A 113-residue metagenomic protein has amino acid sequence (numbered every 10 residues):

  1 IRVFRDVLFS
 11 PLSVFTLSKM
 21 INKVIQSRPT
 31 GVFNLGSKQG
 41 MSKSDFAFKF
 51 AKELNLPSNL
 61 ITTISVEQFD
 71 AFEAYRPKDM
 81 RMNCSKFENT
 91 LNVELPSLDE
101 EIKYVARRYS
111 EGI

Functional and structural regions predicted by a protein language model:
I1, L8-L35: Alpha-helical substrate-binding/gating segment
I1, S10, Q39, T62 (+1 more regions): Residues that recognize and position ribonucleotide moieties
F9-L12, M41, M82, V93-P96: Residue-level signal for the nucleotide or nucleotide-sugar donor/cofactor binding architecture
M20, S27-F72, I113: Mid/C-terminal beta-alpha module of Rossmann-like enzyme folds, strongest in SDR-family dehydrogenases/epimerases
I21-I25, A47-F50, C84, I102-Y109: Hydrophobic "lid"/C-terminal helical patch of Rossmann-like NAD(P)-dependent dehydrogenase/epimerase domains
K43, V66-C84, S97: Active-site loop of classical SDR/Rossmann-like NAD(P)-dependent oxidoreductases, centered on the catalytic Tyr-X3-Lys
E67, L98-I113: Amphipathic terminal alpha-helices
